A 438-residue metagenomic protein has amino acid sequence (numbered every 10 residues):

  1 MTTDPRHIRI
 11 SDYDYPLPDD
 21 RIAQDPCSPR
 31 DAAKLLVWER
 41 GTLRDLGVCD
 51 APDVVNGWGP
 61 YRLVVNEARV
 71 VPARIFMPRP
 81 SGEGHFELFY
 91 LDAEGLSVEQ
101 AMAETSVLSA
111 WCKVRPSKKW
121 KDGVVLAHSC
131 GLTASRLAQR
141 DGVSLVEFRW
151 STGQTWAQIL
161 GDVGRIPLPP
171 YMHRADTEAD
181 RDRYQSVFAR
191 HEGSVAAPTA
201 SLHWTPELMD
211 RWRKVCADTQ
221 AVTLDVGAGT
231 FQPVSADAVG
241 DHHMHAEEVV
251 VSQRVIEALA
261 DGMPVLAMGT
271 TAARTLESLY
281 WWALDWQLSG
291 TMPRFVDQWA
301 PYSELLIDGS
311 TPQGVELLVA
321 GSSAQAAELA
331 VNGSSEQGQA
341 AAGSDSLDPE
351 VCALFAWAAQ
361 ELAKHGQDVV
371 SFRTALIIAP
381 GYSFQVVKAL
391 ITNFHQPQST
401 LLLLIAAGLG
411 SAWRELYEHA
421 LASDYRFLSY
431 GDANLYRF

Functional and structural regions predicted by a protein language model:
T2-F438: Surface-exposed, charge/polar-rich loops and edge strands
